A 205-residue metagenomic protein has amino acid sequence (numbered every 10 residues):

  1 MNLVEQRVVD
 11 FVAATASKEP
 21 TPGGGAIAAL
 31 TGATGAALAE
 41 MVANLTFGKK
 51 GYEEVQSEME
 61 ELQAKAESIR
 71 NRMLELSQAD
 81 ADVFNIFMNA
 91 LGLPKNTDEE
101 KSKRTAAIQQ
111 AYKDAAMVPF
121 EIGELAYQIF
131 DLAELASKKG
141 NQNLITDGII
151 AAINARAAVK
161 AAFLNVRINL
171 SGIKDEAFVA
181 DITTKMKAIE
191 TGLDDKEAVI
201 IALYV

Functional and structural regions predicted by a protein language model:
L3-P22: Short, hydrophobic/aliphatic alpha-helical segments
R7, F11, T34-M41, V83 (+5 more regions): Amphipathic, well-ordered alpha-helical segments in soluble domains
S17-L38, L144-A162: Conserved phosphate/anionic-ligand binding catalytic regions in large, soluble enzymes, centered on
L30-T34, L62, I69-L76, A115-L125 (+3 more regions): Amphipathic alpha-helix face/heptad-repeat signature
L38-E58: Phosphate-handling active-site elements
G51-N89, I189: A structural-propensity feature for long, helix-poor, extended segments
D80, F84-I153, A157: Amphipathic alpha-helical interface segments
I129, A136, L144-L203: Preference for long, well-ordered alpha-helical segments
